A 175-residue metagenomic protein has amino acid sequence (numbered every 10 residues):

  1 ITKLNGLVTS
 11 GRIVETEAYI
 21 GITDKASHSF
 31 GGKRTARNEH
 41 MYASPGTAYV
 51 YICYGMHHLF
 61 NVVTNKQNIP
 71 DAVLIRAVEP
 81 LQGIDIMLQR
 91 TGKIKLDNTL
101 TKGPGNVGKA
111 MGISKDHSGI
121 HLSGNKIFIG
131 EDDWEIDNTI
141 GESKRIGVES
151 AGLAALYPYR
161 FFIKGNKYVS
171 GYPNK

Functional and structural regions predicted by a protein language model:
I1-K175: Conserved, well-structured core segments that form or line functional sites
